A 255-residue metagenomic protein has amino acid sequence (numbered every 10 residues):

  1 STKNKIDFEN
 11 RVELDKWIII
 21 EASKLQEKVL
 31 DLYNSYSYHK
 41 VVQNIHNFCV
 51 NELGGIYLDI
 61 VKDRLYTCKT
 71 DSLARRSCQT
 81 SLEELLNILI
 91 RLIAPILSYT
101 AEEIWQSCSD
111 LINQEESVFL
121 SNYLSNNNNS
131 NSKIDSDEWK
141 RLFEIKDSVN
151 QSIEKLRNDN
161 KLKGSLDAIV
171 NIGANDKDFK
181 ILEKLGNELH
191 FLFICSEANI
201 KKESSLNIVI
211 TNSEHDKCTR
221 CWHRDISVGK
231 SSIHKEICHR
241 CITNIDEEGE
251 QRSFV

Functional and structural regions predicted by a protein language model:
S1-D31, L58-S152, D159, K163-A174 (+3 more regions): Acidic, turn-prone loop/beta-hairpin segments
Y33-K40: Short helix-adjacent coil turns
E52-L53, S98, I153, C221: Conserved structural-core and active-site-/substrate-pathway-adjacent residues in large, well-folded domains of enzymes
K163, D167-C195: Extended, charged helical/alpha-beta scaffold domains that provide interaction surfaces
L185-T219: C-terminal edge-of-domain segments
C218, C238-C241: Short cysteine-rich clusters marking metal-coordination/redox-active sites
R224-S227, N244: Cys/His-rich metal-chelating microdomains
S227-E236: Short linker/helix segments within small regulatory modules
